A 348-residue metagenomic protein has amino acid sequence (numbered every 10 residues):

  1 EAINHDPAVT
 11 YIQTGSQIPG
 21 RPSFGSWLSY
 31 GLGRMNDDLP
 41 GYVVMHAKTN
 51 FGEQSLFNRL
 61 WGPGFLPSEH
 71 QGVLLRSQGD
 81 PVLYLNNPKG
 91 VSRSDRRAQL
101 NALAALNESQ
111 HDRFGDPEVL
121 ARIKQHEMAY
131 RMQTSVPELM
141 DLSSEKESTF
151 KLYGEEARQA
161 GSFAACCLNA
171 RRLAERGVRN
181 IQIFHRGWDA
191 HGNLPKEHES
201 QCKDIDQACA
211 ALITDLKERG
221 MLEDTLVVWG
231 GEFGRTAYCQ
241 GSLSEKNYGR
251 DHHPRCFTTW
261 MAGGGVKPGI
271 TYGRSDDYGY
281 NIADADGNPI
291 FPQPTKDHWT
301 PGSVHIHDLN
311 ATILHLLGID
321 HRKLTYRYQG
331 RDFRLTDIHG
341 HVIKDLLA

Functional and structural regions predicted by a protein language model:
E1-A348: Ligand-binding pockets and gating/stacking loops
